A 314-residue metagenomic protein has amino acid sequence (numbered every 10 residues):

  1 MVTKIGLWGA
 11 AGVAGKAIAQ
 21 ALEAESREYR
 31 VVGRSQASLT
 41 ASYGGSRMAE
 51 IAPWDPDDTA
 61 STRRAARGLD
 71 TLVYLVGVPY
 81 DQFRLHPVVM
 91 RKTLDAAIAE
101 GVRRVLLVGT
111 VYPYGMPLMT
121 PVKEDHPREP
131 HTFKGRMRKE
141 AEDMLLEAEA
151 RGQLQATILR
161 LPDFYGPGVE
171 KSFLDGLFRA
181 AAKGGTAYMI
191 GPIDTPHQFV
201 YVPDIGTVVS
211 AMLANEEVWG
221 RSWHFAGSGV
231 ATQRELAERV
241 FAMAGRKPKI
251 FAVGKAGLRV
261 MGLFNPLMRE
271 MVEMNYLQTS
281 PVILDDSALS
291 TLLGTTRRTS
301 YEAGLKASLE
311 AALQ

Functional and structural regions predicted by a protein language model:
I5-E25: N-terminal Rossmann NAD(P)H-binding glycine-rich loop of SDR-like oxidoreductase domains
V32-A37, D55-P56: N-terminal Rossmann-fold cofactor-binding loop
Y43-A99: NAD(P)H-binding glycine-rich loop region in Rossmannoid oxidoreductase-like domains and their noncatalytic homologs
R91-M137, E149: Conserved Rossmann-fold NAD(P)-dependent oxidoreductase catalytic core, especially the SDR/UDP-sugar
D143-G168: Conserved beta-loop-beta element that borders a ligand/cofactor-binding pocket
P162-K171, G191-P203, G227: Glycine-rich "substrate-gating" loop/helix at the edge of Rossmann-like oxidoreductase active sites
R179-V200, M212: A conserved pocket-lining segment of Rossmann-fold NAD(P)-dependent short-chain dehydrogenase/reductase
A211-E270, D286, T291-L292, T299-Q314: Mid/C-terminal beta-alpha module of Rossmann-like enzyme folds, strongest in SDR-family dehydrogenases/epimerases
